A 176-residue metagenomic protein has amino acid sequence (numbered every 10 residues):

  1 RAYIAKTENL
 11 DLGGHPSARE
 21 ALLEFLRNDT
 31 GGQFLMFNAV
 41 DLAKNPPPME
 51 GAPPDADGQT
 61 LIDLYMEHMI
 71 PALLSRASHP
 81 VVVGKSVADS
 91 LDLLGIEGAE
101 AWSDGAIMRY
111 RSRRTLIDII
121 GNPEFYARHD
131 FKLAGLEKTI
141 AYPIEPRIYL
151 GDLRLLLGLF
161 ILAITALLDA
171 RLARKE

Functional and structural regions predicted by a protein language model:
R1-W102, E145-E176: Short S/T/G/P-rich N-terminal loop/turn motif that feeds into the first structured element of a domain
P48, S112-R128: Short amphipathic alpha-helices within nucleic acid-binding modules
A72-R76, I119-N122, G135: Structured segments of extracytoplasmic/periplasmic soluble domains in secreted or envelope-associated proteins
L74-R76, Y110-R114: A short, structured loop/turn motif at beta-sheet edges
A99-S112: Hydrophobic alpha-helical transmembrane segments
A127-L155: Short, aromatic-rich amphipathic segments at membrane interfaces that lie adjacent to a transmembrane helix or signal
